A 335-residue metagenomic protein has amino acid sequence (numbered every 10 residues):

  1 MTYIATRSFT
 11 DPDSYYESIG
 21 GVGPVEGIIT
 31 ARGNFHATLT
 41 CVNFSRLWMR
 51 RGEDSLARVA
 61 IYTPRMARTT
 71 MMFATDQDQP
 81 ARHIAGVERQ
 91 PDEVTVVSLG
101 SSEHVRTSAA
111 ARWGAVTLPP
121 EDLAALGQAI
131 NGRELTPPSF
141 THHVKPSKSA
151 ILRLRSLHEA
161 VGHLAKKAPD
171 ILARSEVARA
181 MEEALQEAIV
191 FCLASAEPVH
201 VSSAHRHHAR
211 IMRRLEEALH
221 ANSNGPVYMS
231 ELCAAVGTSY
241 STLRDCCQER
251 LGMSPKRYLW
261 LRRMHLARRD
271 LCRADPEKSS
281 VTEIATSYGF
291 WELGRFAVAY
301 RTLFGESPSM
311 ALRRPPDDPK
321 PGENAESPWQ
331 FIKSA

Functional and structural regions predicted by a protein language model:
M1-F35, P80-S223, Y228-S230, A234-Y240 (+3 more regions): Alpha-helical bundle regulatory/interaction domains
S14-I19, F35-L56: A short glycine-rich, His/Asp/Glu-containing loop-to-beta-strand
S45-L47, D54-H83: Glycine- and acidic-residue-biased ligand/ion/polar-headgroup-sensing regions
P64, H208, W260: Short, conserved glycine- and acidic-residue-centered signature motifs in active-site or ligand-binding loops
I211-L215, L259-M264: Generic hydrophobic, amphipathic alpha-helix propensity
T238, Q248, R257-W260: C-terminal structural cap/anchor segments
L243, C247, R295-F296, Y300: Short hydrophobic/aromatic patch on the recognition helix
